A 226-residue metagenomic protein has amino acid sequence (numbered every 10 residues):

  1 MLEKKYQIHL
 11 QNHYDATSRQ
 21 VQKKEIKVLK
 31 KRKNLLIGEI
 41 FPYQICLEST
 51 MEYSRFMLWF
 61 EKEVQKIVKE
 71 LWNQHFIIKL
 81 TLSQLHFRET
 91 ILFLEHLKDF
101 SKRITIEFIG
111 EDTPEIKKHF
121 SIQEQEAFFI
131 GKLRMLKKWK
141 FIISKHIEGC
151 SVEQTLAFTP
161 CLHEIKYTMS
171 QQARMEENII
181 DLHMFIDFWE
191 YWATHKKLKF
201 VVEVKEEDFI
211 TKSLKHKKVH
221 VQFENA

Functional and structural regions predicted by a protein language model:
M1-F100: Bacterial c-di-GMP phosphodiesterase EAL domain
K98-E177, L182, D187, W192-A226: The catalytic core of metal-dependent phosphodiesterases that act on cyclic dinucleotides
